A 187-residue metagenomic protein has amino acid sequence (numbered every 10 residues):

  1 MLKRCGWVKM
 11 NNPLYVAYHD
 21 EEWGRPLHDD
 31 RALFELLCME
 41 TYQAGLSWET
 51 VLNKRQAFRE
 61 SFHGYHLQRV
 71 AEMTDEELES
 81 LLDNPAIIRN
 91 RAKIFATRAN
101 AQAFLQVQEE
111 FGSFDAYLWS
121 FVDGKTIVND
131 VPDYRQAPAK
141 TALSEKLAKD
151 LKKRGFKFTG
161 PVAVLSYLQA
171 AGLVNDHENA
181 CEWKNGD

Functional and structural regions predicted by a protein language model:
M1-D187: HhH-family (HhH-GPD) DNA N-glycosylase catalytic core used in base-excision repair
